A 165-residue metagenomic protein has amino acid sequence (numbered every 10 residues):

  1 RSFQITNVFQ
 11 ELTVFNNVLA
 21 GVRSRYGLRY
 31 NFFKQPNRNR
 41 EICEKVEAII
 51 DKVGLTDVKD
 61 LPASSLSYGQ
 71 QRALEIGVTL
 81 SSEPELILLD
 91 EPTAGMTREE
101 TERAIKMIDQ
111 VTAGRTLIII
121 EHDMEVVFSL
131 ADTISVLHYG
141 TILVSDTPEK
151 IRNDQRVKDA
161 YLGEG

Functional and structural regions predicted by a protein language model:
R1-G165: Glycine-rich phosphate-binding loops of nucleotide-dependent enzymes
